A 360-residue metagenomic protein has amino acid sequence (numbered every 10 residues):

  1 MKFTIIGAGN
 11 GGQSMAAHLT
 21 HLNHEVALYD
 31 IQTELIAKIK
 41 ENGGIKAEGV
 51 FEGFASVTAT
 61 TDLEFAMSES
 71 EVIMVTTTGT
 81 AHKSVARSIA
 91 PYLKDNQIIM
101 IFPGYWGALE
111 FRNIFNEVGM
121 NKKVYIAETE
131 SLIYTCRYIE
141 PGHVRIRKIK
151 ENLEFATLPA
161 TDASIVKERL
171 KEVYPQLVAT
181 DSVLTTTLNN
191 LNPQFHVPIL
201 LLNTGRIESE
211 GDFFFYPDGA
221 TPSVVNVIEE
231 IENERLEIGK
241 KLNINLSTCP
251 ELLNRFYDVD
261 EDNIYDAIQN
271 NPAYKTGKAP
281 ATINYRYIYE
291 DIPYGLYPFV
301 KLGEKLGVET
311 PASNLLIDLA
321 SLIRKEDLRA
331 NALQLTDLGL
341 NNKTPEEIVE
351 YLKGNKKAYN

Functional and structural regions predicted by a protein language model:
M1-E48: NAD(P)+-binding Rossmann beta1-loop-alpha1 motif at the extreme N-terminus of oxidoreductases
F51-L93, I98: Rossmann-like NAD(P)-binding element
G79-G142: Rossmann-like NAD(P)(H) cofactor-binding subdomain of soluble oxidoreductases
I114-E117, N121-A179: Predominantly flavin-linked oxidoreductase catalytic cores and closely associated redox partners
E151-E251: Active-site-lining helix/loop region of Rossmann-like oxidoreductase modules
V225-N360: NAD(P)-dependent Rossmann-like dehydrogenase/reductase catalytic/cofactor-binding core
